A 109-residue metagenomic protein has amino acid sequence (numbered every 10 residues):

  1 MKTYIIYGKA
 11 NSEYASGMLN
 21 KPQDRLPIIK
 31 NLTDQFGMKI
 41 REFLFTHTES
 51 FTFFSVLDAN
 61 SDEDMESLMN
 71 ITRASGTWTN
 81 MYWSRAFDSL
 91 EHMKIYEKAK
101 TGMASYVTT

Functional and structural regions predicted by a protein language model:
M1-F51, D62-D64, F87-T109: Short S/T/G/P-rich N-terminal loop/turn motif that feeds into the first structured element of a domain
T52-D58: Short cationic amphipathic helices and targeting signals
D58-L90: An amphipathic, aromatic/His-enriched active-site/gating alpha helix that lines ligand/cofactor pockets
